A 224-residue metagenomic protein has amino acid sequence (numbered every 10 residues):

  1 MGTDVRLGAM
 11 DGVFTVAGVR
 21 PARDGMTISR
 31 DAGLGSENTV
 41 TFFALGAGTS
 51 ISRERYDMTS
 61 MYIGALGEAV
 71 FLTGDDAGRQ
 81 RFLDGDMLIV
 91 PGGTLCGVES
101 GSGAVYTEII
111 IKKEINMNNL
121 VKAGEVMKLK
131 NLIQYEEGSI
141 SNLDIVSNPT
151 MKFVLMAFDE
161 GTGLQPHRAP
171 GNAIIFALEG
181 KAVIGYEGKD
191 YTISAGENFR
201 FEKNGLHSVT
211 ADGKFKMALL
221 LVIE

Functional and structural regions predicted by a protein language model:
M1-T39, L83-D84, G103-V105, I110-T150: A short, N-terminal "cap"/entry segment at the start of jelly-roll beta-barrel domains of the cupin/DSBH fold
R23-I28, T39-Y56, G138-N142, M151-A169 (+1 more regions): Conserved short histidine dyad/triad with adjacent acidic residue
F42, S52, M61, A77-Q80 (+3 more regions): Short, surface-exposed secondary-structure edge patches
A47, D57-M58, G78, T94-L95 (+7 more regions): A generic "binding-loop/recognition-motif" signal
D57-G74, P170-E187: Glycine- and acidic-residue-biased ligand/ion/polar-headgroup-sensing regions
D75-G93, E187-N204: Short acidic-glycine-tyrosine-enriched beta hairpin
L83, G92-N116, K203-E224: Ligand-binding loop in jelly-roll beta-barrel domains
K122-E179, E187-G188: Conserved small-residue-rich
